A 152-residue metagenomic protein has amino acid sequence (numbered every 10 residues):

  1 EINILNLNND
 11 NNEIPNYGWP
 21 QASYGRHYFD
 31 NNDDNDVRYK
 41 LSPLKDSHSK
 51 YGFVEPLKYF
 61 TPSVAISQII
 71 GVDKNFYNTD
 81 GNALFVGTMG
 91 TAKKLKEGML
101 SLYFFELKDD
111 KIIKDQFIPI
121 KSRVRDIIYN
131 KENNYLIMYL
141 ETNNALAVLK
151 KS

Functional and structural regions predicted by a protein language model:
E1-I113: Beta-propeller domain segments
D33-N35, I118, N143, S152: Generic preference for flexible, low-structure residues
L100-Y103, S122-R125, N144: A generic structural signal for well-ordered alpha-helical surface patches
D110-K131: Conserved blade-ending motifs and adjacent loop-strand segments that build the rim/top face of beta-propeller domains
I128-S152: Blade-level signature of beta-propeller repeat domains, shared across WD40, Kelch, NHL, RCC1 and BNR/Asp-box propellers
